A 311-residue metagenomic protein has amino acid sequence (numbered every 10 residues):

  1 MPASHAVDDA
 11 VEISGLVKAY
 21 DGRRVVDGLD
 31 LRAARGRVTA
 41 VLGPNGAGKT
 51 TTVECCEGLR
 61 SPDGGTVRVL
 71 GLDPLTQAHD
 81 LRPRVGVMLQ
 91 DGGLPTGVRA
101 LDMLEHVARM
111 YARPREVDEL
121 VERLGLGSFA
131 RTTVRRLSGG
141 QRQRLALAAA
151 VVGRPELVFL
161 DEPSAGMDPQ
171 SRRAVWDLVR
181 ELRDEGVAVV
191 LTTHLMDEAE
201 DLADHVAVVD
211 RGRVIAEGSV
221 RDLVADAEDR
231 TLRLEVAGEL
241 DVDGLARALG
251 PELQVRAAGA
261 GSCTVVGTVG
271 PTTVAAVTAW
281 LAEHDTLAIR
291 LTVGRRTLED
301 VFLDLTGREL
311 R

Functional and structural regions predicted by a protein language model:
P2-S4, V269-R311: C-terminal coupling/interaction segments
D8-V11, K18-D210, A216: ABC transporter nucleotide-binding domains
S14, E235, T292-G294: Solvent-exposed beta-strand sheet faces enriched in polar/charged residues
G64, T76, D80, D102 (+4 more regions): An acidic, carboxylate-rich microenvironment
L72-L75, V214, E239, T268-T272 (+1 more regions): Short, surface-exposed acidic/glycine-rich loop or hinge patches that mediate macromolecular interfaces
G86, A108, A112, A225-E228 (+3 more regions): A generic structural signal for secondary-structure junctions that act as hinges or helix/strand caps at the edges
W176-T268: ABC transporter nucleotide-binding domain
